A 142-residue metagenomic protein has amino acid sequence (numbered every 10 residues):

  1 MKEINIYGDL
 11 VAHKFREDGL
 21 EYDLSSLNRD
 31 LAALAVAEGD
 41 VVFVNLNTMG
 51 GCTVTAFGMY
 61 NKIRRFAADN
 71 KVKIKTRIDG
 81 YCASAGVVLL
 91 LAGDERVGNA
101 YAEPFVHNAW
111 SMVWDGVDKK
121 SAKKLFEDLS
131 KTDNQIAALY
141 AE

Functional and structural regions predicted by a protein language model:
M1-E142: Terminal-region recognition feature
